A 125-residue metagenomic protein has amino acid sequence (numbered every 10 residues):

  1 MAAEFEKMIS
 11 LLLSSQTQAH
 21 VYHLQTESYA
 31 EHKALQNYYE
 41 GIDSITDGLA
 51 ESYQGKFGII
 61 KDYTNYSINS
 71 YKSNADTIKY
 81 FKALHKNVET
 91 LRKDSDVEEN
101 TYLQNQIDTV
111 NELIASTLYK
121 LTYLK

Functional and structural regions predicted by a protein language model:
M1-K7, Y102-N105: Charge-dense, intrinsically disordered terminal/linker segments
A3-T17: Acidic, low-complexity proline/glycine-rich segments
E6-I9, Q36, D43, D108: Short amphipathic alpha-helical segments with heptad-repeat character
S14-N37, D94-N100: Helix-loop segments that flank and shape redox-cofactor active sites
Q16-H23, T46, A50-Y53, H85-R92 (+1 more regions): A structural signal for well-ordered alpha-helices, especially hydrophobic packing surfaces of coiled-coils
H32-K61: Conserved alpha-helical segments that form or flank metal/cofactor-binding pockets of metalloenzymes
N65-L118: Acidic/histidine-rich alpha-helical segments that form the ligand environment of transition-metal centers
